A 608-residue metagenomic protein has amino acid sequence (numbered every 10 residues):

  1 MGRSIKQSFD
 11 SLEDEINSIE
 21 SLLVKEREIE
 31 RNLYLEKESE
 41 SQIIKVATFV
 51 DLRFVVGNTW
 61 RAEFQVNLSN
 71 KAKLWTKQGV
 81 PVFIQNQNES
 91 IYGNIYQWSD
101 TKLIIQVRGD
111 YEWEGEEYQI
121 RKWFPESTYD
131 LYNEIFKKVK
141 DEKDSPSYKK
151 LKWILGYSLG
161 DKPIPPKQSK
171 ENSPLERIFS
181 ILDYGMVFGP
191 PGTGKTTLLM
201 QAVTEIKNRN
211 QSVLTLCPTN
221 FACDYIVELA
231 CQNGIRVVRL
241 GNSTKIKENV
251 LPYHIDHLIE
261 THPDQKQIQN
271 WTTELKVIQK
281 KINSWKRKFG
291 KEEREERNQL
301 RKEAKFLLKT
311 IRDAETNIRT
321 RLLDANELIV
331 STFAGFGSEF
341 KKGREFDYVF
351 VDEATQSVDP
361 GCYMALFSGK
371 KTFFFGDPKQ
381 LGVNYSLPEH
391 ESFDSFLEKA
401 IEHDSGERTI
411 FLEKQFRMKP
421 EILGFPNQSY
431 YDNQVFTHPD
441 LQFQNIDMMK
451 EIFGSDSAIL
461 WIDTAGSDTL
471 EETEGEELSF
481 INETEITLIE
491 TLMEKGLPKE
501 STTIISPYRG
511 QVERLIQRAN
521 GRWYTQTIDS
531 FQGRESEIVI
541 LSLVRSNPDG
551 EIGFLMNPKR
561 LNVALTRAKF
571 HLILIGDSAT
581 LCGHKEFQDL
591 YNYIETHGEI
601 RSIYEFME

Functional and structural regions predicted by a protein language model:
M1-Q85, A465, E476-E483, M493 (+1 more regions): Accessory interdomain/linker segments of ATP-dependent helicases and helicase-like nucleic-acid enzymes that mediate
G2-I19, G57, V66-S180, Q232 (+3 more regions): Pre-ATPase regulatory/linker segments immediately N-terminal to the P-loop/RecA-like helicase/translocase core
F83-Q87, T332, S542: Residue-level recognition of conserved beta-strand edge/terminus positions
G93-S99, G109, L159-I259, F306-L441 (+2 more regions): ASCE P-loop NTPase helicase motor core
E116-Y118, I329, V349, V539: Receiver (REC) domain switch-region micro-motif
R209-Q211, T320, A334-E608: Conserved helicase motor core of SF1/SF2 NTP-dependent helicases
D256-E303, S368, L565: ATP-hydrolysis module of ASCE/P-loop NTPase motor domains, specifically the Walker B Asp-Glu catalytic pair
